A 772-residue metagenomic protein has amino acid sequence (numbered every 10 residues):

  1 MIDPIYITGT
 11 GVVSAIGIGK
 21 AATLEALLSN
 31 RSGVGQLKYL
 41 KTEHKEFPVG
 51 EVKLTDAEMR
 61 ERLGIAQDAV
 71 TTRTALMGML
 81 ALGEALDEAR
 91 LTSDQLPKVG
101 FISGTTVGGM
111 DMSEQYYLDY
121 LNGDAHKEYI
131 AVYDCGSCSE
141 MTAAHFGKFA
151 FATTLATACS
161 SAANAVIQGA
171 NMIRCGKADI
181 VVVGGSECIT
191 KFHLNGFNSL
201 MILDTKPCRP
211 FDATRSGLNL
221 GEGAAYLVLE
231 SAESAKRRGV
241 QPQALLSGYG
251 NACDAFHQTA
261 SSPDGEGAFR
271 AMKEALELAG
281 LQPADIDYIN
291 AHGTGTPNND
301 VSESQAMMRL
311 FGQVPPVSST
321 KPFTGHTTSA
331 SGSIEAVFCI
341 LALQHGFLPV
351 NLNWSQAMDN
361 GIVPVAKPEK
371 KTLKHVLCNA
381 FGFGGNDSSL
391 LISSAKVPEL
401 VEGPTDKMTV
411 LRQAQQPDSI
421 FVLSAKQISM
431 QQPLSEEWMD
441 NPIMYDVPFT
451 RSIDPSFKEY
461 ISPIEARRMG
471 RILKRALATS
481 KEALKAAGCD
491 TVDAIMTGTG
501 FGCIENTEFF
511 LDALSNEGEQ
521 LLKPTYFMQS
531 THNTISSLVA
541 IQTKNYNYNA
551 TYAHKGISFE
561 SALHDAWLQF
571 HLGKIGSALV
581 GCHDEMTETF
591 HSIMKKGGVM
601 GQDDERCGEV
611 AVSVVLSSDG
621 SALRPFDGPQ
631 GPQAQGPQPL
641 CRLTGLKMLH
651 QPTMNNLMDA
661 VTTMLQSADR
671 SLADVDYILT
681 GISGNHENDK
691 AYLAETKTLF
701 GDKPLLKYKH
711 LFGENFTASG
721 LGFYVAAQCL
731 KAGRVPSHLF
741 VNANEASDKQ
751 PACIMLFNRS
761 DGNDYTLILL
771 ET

Functional and structural regions predicted by a protein language model:
M1-F151, N171, T190, G196-N219 (+8 more regions): Conserved "HGTGT" condensation-loop signature of ketosynthase/thiolase-family condensing enzymes that catalyze
C159, K555: Glycine-rich, Trp-frequent "lid" loop and neighboring beta-strands that shape and gate the flavin cofactor pocket
A162: Short conserved active-site loop signatures built around small residues
A165: Active-site histidine-anchored catalytic micro-motif
K177-D179, K574-G576: Alpha-to-beta junction loops
